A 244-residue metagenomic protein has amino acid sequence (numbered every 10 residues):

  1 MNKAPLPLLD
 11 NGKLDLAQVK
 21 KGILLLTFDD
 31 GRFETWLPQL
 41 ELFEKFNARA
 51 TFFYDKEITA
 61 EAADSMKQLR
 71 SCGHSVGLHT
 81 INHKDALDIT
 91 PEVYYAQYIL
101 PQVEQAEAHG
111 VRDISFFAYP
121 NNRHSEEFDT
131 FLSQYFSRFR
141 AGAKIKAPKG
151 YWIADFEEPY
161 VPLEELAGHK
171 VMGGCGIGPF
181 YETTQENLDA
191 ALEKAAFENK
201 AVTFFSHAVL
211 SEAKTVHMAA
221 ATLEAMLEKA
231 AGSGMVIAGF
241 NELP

Functional and structural regions predicted by a protein language model:
M1-L37: Boundary/entry segment of secreted carbohydrate-active catalytic domains
P5-Q18, F43, A50, T59-E61 (+4 more regions): C-terminal domain-boundary segment and adjacent tail
G22-L24, E34, P38, E44-R138 (+4 more regions): Metal-dependent polysaccharide deacetylase catalytic core of the NodB/CE4 family, i.e., the active-site-bearing domain
T27, G77, I237: Generic enzyme active-site microenvironment
P91-A96, E182-Q185, H217-A220, E224: Non-membrane alpha-helical structural segments and their capping/turn regions in soluble enzymes
E158-P162: Intrinsically disordered, low-complexity charged segments
G174-P179, H217: Gly/Pro-rich active-site loop or hairpin
G178-E193: A Trp-anchored, charged/polar loop motif used as the substrate-binding/catalytic surface of acyl/ester-handling
